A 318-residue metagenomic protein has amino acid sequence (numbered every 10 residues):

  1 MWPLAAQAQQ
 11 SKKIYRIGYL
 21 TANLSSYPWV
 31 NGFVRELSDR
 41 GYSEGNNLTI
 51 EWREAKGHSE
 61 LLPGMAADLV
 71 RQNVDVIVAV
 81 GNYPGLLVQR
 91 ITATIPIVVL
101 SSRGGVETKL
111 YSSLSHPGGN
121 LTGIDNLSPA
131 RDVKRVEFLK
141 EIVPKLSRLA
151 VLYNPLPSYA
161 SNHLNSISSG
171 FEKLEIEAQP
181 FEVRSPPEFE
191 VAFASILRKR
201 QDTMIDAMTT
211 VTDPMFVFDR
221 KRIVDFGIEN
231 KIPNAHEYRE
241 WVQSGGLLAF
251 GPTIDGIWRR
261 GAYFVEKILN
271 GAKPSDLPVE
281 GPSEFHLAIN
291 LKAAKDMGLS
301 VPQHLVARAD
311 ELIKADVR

Functional and structural regions predicted by a protein language model:
M1-R318: Short hydrophobic alpha-helices and adjacent helix-cap/hinge residues
